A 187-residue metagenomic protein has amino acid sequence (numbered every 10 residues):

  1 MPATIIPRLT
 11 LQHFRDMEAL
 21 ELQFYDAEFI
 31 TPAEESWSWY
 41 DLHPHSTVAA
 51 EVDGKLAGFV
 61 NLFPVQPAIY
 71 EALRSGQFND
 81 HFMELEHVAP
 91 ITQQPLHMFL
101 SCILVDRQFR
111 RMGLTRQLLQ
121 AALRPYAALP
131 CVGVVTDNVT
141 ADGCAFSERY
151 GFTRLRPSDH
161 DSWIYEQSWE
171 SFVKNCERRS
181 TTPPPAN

Functional and structural regions predicted by a protein language model:
P2-M17: A short beta-loop-alpha structural element at the N-terminal edge of CoA-dependent acyl/N-acetyltransferase catalytic
M17-L22, S36, Y126, S147: Hydrophobic alpha-helical core bundles mediating ligand binding, dimerization, or RNAP-core interactions
D26-A57, N61-P67, F82, H87: Active-site rim helix/loop that mediates acceptor-substrate recognition in acyltransferases
N61-C102: Conserved acyl-donor/pantetheine-binding loop and adjacent beta-alpha core of acyl/acetyltransferases and related
H97-M98, L119, Y126-V139: Conserved GNAT acetyl-CoA-binding A-motif
V105, R111-R124: Conserved acetyl-CoA-binding loop-helix of GNAT-fold acetyltransferases
V105-R110, V134-A145, S158-S162: Conserved beta-strand-loop-alpha-helix junction that forms the acyl-donor binding cleft
A141, R149-G151, R156-N187: C-terminal "cap" of GNAT-fold acetyltransferases
